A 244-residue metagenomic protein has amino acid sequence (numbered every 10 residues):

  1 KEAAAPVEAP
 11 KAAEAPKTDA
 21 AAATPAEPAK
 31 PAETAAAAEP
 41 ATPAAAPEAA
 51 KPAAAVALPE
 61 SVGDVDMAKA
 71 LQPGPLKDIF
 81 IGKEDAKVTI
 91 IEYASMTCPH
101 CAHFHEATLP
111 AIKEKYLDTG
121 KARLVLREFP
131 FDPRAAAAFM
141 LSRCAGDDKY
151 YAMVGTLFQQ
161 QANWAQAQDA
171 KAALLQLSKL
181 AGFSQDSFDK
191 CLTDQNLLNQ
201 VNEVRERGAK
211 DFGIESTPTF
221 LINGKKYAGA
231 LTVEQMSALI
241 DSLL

Functional and structural regions predicted by a protein language model:
K1-F129: Extracytoplasmic thiol/disulfide redox context detector
K1-L58, L177-L244: C-terminal cap of thioredoxin/glutaredoxin-like
G74-L76, Q159, I222: Residue-level signal for pocket-adjacent positions within structured domains
D78, L126-F129, A162, D189 (+1 more regions): Conserved short-loop catalytic and cofactor-binding motifs
D85-A86, R134, T232: Short capping/connector residues at structural and topological boundaries
A94-M96, A102-K179: Structural alpha/beta surface segment adjacent to cysteine/selenocysteine redox centers across thiol/disulfide enzymes
